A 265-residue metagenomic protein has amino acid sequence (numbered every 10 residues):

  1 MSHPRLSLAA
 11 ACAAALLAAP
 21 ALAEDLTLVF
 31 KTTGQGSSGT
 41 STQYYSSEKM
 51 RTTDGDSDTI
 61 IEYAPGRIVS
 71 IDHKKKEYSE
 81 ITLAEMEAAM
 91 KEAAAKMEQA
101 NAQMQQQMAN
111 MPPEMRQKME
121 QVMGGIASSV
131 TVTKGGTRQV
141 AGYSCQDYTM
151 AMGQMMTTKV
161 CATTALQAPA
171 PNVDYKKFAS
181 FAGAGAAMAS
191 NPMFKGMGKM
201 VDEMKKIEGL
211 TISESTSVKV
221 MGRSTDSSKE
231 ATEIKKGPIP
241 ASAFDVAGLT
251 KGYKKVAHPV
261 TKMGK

Functional and structural regions predicted by a protein language model:
M1-A10: Bacterial N-terminal signal peptides that target proteins for export
A10-A11, A21: Cleavable N-terminal signal peptides
L17-A23: Sec/Tat signal peptide C-region and signal peptidase I cleavage site
A23-K265: Extended soluble regions of mature proteins
